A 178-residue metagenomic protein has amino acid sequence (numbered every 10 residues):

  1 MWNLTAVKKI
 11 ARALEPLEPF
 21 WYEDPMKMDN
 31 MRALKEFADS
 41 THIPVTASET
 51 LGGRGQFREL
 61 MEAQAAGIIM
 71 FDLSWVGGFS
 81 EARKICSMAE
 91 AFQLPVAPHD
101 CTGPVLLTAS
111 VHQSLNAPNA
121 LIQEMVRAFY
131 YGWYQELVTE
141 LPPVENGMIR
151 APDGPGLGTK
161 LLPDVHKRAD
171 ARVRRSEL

Functional and structural regions predicted by a protein language model:
K9-R12, E18-W21, K27-M148, P152: Shared catalytic-loop signature of beta/alpha-barrel
Q135-L178: C-terminal extensions of enzymes
